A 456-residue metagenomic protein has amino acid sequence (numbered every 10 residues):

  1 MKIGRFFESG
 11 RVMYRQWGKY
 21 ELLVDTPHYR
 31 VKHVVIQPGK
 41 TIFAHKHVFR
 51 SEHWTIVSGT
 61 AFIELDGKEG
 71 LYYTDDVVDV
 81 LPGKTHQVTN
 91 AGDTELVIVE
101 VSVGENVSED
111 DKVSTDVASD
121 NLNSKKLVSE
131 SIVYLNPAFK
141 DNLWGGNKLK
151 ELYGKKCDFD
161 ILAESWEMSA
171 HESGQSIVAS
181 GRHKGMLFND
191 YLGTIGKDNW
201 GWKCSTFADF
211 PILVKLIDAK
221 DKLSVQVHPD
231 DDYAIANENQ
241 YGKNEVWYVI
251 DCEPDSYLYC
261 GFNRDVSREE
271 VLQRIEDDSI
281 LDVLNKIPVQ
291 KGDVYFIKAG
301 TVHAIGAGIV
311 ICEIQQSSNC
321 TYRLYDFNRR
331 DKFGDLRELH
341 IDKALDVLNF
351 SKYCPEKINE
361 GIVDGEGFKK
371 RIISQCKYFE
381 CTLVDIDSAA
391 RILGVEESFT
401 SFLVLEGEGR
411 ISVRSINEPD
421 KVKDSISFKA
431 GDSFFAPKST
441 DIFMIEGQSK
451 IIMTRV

Functional and structural regions predicted by a protein language model:
M1-G18, V31, D110, V117-V266 (+2 more regions): Transition-metal
L22-D25, H33-V34, I42-H47, T55 (+5 more regions): Short histidine-centered beta-strand/loop micro-motifs that create catalytic or ligand/metal-coordination sites
T26-P27, Y73-T74, P82-K112, I217-K222 (+6 more regions): Ligand-binding loop in jelly-roll beta-barrel domains
F49-G67, A179-G181, Y191-I195, A219-K222 (+2 more regions): Glycine- and acidic-residue-biased ligand/ion/polar-headgroup-sensing regions
G67-T85, L284-F296, S415-T440: Short acidic-glycine-tyrosine-enriched beta hairpin
K125-K126, D277, V283, V294-F296 (+1 more regions): An exposed, glycine/acidic-rich loop-and-rim segment of catalytic or binding clefts
V266-F296: Active-site glycine-rich loop that binds ribose-phosphate moieties when present
I358-D432: Acidic/His-leaning functional-site neighborhoods
